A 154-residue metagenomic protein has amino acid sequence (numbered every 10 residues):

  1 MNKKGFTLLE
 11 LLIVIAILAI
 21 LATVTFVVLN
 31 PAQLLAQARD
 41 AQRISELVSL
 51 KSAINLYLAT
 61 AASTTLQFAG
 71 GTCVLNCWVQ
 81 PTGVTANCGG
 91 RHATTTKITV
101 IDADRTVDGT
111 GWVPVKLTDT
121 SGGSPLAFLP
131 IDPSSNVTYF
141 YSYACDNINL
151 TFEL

Functional and structural regions predicted by a protein language model:
N2-L29: N-terminal single-pass transmembrane signal-anchor helix
V28-V48: Aliphatic-rich helix starts adjacent to a transmembrane/signal segment
A38, Y57-G122: Short, glycine/small-hydrophobic-rich surface segments
I44-A62: N-terminal alpha-helical signal peptides/signal-anchor transmembrane segments
P114-N136: Internal low-complexity, small-residue/proline-rich segments
N136-C145: A short, acidic, amphipathic alpha-helical segment used as a generic capping/interface helix at domain edges
C145-L154: Short, surface-exposed interaction loops/tails
